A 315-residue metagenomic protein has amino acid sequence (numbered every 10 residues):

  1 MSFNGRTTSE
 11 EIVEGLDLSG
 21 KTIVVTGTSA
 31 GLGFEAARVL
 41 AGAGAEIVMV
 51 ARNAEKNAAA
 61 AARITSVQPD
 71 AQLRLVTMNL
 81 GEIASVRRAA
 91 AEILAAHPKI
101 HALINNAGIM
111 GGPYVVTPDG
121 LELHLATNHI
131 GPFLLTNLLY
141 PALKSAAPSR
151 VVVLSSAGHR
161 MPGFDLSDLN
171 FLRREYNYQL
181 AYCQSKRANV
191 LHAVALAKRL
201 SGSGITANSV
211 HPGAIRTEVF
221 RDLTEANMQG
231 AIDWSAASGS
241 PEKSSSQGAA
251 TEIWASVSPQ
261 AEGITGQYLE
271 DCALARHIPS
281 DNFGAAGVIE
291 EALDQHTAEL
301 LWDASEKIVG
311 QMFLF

Functional and structural regions predicted by a protein language model:
S2, S185, W234-A285, A292-E299 (+2 more regions): C-terminal helical subdomain
S2-M228, K307-F315: Rossmann-fold NAD(P)H-dependent dehydrogenase/reductase core
M49, M78, S240, E290-L293: Pocket-edge positions in alpha/beta enzyme catalytic cores
S85-L94, I278-V288: Short, charged low-complexity intrinsically disordered segments located at boundaries of structured domains
N227-I232, E290: A catalytic-pocket lid/entrance helix-loop region that shapes and gates access to the active site across common
